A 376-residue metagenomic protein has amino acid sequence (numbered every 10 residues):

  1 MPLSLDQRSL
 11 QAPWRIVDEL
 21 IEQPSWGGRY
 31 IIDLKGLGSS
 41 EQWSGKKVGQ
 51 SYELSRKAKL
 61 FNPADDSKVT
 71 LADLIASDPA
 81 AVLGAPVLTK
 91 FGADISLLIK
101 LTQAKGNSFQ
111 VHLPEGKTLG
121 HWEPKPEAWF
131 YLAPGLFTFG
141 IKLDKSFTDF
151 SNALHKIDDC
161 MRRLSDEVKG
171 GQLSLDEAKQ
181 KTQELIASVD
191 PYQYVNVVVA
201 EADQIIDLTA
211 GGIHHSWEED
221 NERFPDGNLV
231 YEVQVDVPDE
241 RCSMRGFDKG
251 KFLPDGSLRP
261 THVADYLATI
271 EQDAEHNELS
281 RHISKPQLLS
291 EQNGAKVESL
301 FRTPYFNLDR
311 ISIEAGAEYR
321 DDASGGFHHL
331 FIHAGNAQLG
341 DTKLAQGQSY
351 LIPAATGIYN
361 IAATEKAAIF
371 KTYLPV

Functional and structural regions predicted by a protein language model:
M1-S174, P238-D239, G246-R281, L308 (+1 more regions): Transition-metal
L98-K100, N107, G120-H121, E127-F130 (+4 more regions): His/acidic/aromatic-lined binding-pocket segments of jelly-roll/cupin-type domains and related regulatory beta-sandwich
T102-G106, P114-E115, E123-P124, A133-L136 (+3 more regions): Ligand-binding loop in jelly-roll beta-barrel domains
N107, V111-E115, A133, P304-A323 (+3 more regions): Conserved short histidine dyad/triad with adjacent acidic residue
Q172-V189, A323-F331: Short, basic/aromatic beta-hairpin or loop at an interaction surface
K179-C242: Loop-centered beta-sheet repeat module
V195-D207, Q338-N360: Short acidic-glycine-tyrosine-enriched beta hairpin
T261-G325: Functionally critical, mid-to-C-terminal surface segments that flank or help form catalytic/ligand
